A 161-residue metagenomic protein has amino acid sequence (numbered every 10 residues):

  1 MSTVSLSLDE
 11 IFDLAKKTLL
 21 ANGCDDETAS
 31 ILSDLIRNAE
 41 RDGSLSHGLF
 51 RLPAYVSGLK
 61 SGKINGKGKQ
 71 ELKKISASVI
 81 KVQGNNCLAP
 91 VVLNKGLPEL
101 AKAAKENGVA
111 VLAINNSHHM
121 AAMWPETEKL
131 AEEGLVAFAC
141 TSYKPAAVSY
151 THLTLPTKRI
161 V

Functional and structural regions predicted by a protein language model:
M1-N22: Generic N-terminal amphipathic, Lys/Arg-enriched alpha-helix
L20-G23, D42-S46: N-terminal and secondary-structure boundary signal
D26-R37: Short, well-structured alpha-helical segments
R37, P90-N115: Alpha/propeptide regions of enzymes that mature by internal proteolysis
R51-G96: Active-site cofactor/substrate anionic-group-binding motifs, chiefly glycine- and Lys/Arg-rich phosphate-binding loops
S76-V79, E106-V109, E132-V136: Short coil/turn connectors at secondary-structure junctions
V111-L153: Glycine-rich anion/phosphate-binding loop at the beta-strand->alpha-helix junction
H152-V161: Single conserved hydrophobic/aromatic residue that forms the stacking wall/gate of nucleotide- or nucleobase-binding
